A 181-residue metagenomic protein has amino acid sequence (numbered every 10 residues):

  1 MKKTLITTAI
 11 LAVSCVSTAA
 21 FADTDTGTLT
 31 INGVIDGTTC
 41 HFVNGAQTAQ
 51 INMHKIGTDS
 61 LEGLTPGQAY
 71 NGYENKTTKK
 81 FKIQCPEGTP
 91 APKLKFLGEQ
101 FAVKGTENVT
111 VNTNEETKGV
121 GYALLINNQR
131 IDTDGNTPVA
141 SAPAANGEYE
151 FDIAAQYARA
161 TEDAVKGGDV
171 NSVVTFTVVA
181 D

Functional and structural regions predicted by a protein language model:
M1-A22: Gram-negative bacterial Sec-dependent N-terminal signal peptides
T4, F21-D181: Mature extracellular/passenger domains of Gram-negative fimbrial/pilin and adhesin proteins
